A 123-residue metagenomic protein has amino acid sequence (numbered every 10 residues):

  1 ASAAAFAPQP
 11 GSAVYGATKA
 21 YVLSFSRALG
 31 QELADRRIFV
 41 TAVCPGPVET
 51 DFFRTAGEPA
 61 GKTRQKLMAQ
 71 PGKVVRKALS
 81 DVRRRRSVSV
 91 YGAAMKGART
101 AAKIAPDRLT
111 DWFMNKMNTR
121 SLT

Functional and structural regions predicted by a protein language model:
S2: Residue(s) in the substrate-gating loop at a strand-loop-helix junction that position the organic substrate next
A5-A7, V90: Conserved catalytic-site region of short-chain dehydrogenase/reductase
Q9-A13: Active-site loop immediately N-terminal to the catalytic Tyr-X3-Lys motif of short-chain dehydrogenase/reductase
Y15, L23: Catalytic tyrosine of NAD(P)H-dependent dehydrogenase/reductases that use a Tyr as the general acid/base
T18: Active-site helix of classical SDR
Y21, A28-L29, L33: Conserved alpha-helical elements of the SDR catalytic core
E32-G97, R108, W112: SDR active-site lid
F113-T123: Short linear elements at protein peripheries
